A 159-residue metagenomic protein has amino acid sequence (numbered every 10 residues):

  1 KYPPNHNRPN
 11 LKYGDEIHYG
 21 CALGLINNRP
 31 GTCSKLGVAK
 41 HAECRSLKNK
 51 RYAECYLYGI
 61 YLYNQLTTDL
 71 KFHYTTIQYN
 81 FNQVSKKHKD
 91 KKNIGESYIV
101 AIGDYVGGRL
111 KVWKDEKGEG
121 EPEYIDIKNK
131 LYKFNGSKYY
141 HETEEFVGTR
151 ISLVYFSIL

Functional and structural regions predicted by a protein language model:
K1-Y132, S137-L159: Fe(II)/2-oxoglutarate oxygenase catalytic core
